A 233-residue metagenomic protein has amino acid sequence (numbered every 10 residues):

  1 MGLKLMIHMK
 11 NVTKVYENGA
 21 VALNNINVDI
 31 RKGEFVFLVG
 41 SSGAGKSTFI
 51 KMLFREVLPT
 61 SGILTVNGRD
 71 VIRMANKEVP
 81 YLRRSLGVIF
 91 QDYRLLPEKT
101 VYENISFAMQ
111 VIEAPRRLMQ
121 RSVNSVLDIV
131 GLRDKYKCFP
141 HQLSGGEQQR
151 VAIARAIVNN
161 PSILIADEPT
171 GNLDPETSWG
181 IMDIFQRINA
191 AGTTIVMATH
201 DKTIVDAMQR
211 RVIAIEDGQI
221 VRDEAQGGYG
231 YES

Functional and structural regions predicted by a protein language model:
F54: Helix-to-loop junction immediately C-terminal to a conserved catalytic motif
G62-D70: Conserved ABC transporter NBD signature motif
K99-S106: Short coil-to-helix segment of the ABC ATPase nucleotide-binding domain corresponding to the Q-loop/switch region
F139-L143, E147-Q149: Conserved ABC ATPase signature
I153: Hydrophobic anchor residue at the start of the ABC signature
V158-S162: A short, proline-enriched helix->beta-strand linker immediately N-terminal to the Walker B motif in ABC-type P-loop
L164-D167: Catalytic Walker B motif of ABC-type/P-loop ATPase nucleotide-binding domains
